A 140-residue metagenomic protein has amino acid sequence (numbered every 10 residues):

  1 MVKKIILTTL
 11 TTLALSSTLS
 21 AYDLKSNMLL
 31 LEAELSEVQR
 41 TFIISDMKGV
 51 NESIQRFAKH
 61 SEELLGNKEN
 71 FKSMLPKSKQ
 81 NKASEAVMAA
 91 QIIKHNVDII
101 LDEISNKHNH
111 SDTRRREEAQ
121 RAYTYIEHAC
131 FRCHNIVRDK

Functional and structural regions predicted by a protein language model:
M1-T9: Bacterial N-terminal signal peptides that target proteins for export
V2-K3, L15-S16, S84: Low-complexity, intrinsically disordered short peptide segments enriched in small/polar/basic residues
T8-S17: Bacterial N-terminal signal peptides
Y22-K140: Sequence context surrounding c-type heme c attachment/ligation sites in exported
